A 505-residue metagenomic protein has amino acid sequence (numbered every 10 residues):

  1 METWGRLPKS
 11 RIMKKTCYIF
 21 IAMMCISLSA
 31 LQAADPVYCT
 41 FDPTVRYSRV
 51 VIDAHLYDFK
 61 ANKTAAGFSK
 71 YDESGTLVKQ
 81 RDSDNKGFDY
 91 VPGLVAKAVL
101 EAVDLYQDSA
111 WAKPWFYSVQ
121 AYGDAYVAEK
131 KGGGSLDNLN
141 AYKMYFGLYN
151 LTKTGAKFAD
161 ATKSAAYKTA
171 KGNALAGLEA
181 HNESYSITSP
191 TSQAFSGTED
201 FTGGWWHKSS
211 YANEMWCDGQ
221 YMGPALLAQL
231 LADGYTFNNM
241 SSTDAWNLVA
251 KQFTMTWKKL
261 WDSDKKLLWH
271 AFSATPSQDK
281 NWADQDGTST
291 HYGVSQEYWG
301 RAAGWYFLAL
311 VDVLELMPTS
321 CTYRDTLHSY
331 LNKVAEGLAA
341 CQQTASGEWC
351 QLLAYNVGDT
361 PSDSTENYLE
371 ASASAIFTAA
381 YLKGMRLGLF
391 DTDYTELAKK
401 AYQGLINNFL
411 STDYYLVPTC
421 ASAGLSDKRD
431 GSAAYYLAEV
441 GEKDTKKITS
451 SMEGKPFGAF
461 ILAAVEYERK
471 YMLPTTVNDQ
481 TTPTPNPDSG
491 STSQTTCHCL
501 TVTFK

Functional and structural regions predicted by a protein language model:
E2, K9-T16: Positively charged n-region of N-terminal signal peptides that target proteins for export
I19-S27: Bacterial N-terminal signal peptides
A30-A33: Boundary at the C-terminal end of the N-terminal hydrophobic targeting segment
P36-G93, E101, L105, S109-Y117 (+5 more regions): CBM-like carbohydrate-recognition segments
V95-A98, A141-M144, G219, G223-L226: The tetratricopeptide repeat
T162-K168, E214-D218, A225-T378, T392-A438 (+3 more regions): Extended ligand-binding clefts on enzyme/binding-domain cores
T475-C499: Ser/Thr/Gly/Pro-rich low-complexity, disordered linker/stalk segments of secreted and cell-surface proteins
L500-F504: Pro/Thr/Ser/Gly-rich low-complexity, intrinsically disordered linker/stalk tracts
